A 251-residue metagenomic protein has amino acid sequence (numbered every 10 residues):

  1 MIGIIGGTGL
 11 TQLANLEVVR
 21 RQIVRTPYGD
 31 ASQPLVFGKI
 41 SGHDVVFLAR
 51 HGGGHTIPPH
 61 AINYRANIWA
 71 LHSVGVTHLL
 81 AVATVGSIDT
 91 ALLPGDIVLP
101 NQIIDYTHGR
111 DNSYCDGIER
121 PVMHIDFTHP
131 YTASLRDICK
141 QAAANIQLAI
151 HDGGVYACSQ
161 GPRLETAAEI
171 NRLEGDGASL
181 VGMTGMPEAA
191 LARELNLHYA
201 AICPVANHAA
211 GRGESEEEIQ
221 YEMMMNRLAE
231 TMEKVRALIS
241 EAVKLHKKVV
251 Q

Functional and structural regions predicted by a protein language model:
M1-T128: Metabolite-binding pocket within alpha/beta catalytic cores that recognizes anionic/polar moieties
I68, I170, M186-A189: Generic hydrophobic/aromatic pocket-lining and core-packing "Φ" positions
H72-G75, E174, R193: Non-catalytic positions within long, well-ordered alpha-helices that form the structural scaffold/packing of enzyme
T77-H78, S179, H198: Short acidic/polar active-site loop segments enriched in Thr and Asp
P130-G175: Active-site rim beta-loop-alpha module in soluble metabolic enzymes
M183-Y221: Zn-dependent metallopeptidase/amidohydrolase metal-coordination segment
A210-Q251: His/Asp/Glu-rich mid-to-C-terminal helical/loop segments that flank catalytic regions of hydrolases
